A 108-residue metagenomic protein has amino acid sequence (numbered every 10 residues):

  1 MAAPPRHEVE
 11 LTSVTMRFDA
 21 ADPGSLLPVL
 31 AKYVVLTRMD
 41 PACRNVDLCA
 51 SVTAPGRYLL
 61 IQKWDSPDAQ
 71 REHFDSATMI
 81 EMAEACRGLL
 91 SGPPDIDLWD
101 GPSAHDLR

Functional and structural regions predicted by a protein language model:
M1-V9, L48-G56, M82-R108: Glycine-rich beta-strand-turn "strand-cap" elements at beta-sheet edges
P5, P28, K32-R44, D65-D97: An amphipathic, aromatic/His-enriched active-site/gating alpha helix that lines ligand/cofactor pockets
E10-R17, D47-F74: Short, well-ordered beta-strand segments in beta-rich or mixed alpha/beta enzyme and ligand-binding folds
V14-M16, S76-A77, P102-R108: Short flexible/disordered coil segments
R17-L27: Short, surface-exposed ligand-recognition loops at beta-strand->loop->(often short) alpha-helix junctions that present
D22-G24, D68, A104: Residue-level signal for secondary-structure boundary sites
